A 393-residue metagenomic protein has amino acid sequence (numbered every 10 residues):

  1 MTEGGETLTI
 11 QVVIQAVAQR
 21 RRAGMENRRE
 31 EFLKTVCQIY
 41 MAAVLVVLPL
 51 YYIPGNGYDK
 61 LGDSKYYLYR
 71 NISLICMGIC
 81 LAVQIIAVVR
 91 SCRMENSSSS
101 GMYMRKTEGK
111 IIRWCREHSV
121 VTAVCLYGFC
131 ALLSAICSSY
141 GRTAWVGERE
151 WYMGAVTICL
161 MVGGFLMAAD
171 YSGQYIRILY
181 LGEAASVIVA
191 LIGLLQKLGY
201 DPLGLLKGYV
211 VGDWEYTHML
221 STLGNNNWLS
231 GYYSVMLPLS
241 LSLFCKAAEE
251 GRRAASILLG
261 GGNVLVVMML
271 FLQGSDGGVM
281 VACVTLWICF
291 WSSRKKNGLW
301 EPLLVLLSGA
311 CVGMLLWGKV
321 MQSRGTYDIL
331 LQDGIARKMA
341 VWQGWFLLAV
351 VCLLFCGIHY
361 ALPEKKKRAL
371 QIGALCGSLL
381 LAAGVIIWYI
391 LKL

Functional and structural regions predicted by a protein language model:
E3-E6, Q11, Q15: Charged/polar low-complexity intrinsically disordered segments
I10, V17-E31, R90-H118, L330-Q332 (+1 more regions): Membrane-interfacial, low-structure loops and terminal tails that flank and connect transmembrane helices in multi-pass
M25-Y51, S73-Q84, G128-G141, G154-M167 (+2 more regions): Alpha-helical transmembrane segments of multi-pass inner-membrane proteins
Y51-K60: Membrane helix-loop boundary segments at the extracytoplasmic
D59-S64, V210-W214: Perimembrane loop-to-helix junctions flanking transmembrane segments
K60-L133, V341-V351: Hydrophobic alpha-helical transmembrane segments in multi-pass integral membrane proteins
K60-L61, E148, L299-E301: Membrane-water interface of transmembrane alpha-helices in multipass transporters/channels
D63-K65, W145-G154, D333-G334: Non-cytosolic membrane-interface motifs at loop->transmembrane helix junctions
